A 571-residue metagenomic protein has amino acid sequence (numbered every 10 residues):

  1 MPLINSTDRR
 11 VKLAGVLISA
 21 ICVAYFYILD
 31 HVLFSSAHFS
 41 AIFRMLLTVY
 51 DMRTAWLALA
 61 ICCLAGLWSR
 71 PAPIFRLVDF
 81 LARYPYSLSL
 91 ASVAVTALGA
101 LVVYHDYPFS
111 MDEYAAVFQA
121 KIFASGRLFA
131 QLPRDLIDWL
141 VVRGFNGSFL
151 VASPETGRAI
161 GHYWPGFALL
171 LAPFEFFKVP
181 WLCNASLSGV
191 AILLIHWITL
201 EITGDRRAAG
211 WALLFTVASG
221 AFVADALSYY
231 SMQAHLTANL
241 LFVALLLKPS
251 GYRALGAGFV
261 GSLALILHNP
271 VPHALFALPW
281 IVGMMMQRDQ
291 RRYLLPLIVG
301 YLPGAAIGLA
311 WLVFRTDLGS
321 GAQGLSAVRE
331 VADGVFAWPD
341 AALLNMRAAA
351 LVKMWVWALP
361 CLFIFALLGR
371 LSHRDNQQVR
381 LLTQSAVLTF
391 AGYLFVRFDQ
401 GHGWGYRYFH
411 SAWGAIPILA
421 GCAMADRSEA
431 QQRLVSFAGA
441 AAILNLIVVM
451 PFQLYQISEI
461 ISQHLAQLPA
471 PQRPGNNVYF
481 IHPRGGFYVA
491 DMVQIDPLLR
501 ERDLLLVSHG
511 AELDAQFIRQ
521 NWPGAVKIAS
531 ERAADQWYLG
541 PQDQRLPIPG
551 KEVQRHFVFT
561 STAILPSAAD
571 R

Functional and structural regions predicted by a protein language model:
V16-A24, Y84-A97, W211, T216 (+5 more regions): Transmembrane alpha-helix segments characteristic of polytopic inner-membrane glycan-assembly/cell-envelope
F39-M52, F149-E155, L312-R374, F395 (+2 more regions): Membrane-lumen/periplasm interface segments of multi-pass, membrane-embedded glycan/lipid transferases
R83-A91, A254-F259, I298-A305, A386-V387 (+2 more regions): Signature aromatic-anchored transmembrane alpha helix within multi-pass, membrane-resident enzymes that catalyze glycan
L88, L193-G220, T237, S250-G256 (+2 more regions): Transmembrane-helix signature of polytopic, membrane-embedded enzymes that assemble or transfer cell-envelope glycans
A116-V117, M232, R380-L381, G401-D426: Hydrophobic/aromatic-rich transmembrane helices and adjacent perimembrane loops
A172, I198, A212-V217, F242-L245 (+2 more regions): Membrane-interface alpha helices of multi-pass inner-membrane proteins
V190-H196, L278-Q287, R347-R380, F390: Hydrophobic, aromatic-rich transmembrane alpha-helices and their immediate juxtamembrane boundary segments
A244-K248, H273-L302, R374: Perimembrane helix-loop-helix junctions
